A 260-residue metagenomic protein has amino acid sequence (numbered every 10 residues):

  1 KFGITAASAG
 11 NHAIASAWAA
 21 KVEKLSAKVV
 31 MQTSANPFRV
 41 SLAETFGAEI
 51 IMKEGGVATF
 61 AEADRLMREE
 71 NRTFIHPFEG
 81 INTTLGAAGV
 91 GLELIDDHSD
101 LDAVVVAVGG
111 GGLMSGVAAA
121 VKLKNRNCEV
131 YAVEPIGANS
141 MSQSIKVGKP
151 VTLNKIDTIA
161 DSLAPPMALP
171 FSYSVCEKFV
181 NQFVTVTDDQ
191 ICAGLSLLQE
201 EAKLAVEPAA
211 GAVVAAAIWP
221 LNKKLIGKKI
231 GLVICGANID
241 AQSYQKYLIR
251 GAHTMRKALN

Functional and structural regions predicted by a protein language model:
K1-N260: PLP-dependent amino-acid enzyme catalytic core
